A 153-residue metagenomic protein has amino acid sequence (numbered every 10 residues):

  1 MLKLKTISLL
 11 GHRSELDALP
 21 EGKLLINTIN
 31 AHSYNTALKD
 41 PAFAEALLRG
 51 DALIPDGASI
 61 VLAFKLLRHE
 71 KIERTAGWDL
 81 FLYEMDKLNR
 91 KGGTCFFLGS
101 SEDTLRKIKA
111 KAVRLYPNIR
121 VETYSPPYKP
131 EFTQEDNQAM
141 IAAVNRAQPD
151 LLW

Functional and structural regions predicted by a protein language model:
M1-D79: N-terminal nucleotide/polyanion-binding subdomain common to many enzyme families
K65-Q148: Conserved beta-alpha
P149-W153: Periplasmic-binding protein-like
